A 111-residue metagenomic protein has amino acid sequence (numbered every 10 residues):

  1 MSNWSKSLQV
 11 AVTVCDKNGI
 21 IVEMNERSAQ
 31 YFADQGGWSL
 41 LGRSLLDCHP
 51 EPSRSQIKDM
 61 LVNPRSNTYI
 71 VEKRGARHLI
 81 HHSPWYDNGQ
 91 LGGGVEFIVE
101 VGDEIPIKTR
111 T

Functional and structural regions predicted by a protein language model:
M1-M24: Sensory modules in modular signal-transduction proteins
R27-R110: Sensory/regulatory domains in signal-transduction proteins
